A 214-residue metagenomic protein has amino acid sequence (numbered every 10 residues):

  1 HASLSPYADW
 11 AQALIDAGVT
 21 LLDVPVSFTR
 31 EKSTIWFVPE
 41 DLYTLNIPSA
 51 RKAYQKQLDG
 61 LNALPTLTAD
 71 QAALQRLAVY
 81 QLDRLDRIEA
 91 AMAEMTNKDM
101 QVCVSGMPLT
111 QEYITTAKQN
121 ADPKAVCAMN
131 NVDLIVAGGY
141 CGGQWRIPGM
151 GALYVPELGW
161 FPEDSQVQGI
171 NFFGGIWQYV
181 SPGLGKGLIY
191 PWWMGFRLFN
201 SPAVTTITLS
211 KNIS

Functional and structural regions predicted by a protein language model:
H1-A17, K32, Y43-L45, P148-M150 (+1 more regions): Active-site neighborhood of divalent metal-dependent phosphoester/pyrophosphate hydrolases
H1-A2, V102-G106, D133-V136: Active-site beta-strand/loop signature of hydrolases that rely on acidic residues for catalysis
H1-S3, V26-S27, D41-Y43, P108-L109 (+2 more regions): Catalytic metal-binding/acid-base residues of hydrolase active sites
D16-A17, R30-Q101, S105, Q111-E112 (+2 more regions): Binuclear metal-dependent hydrolase catalytic cores centered on His/Asp/Glu-rich metal-binding motifs
V19-T20, I35, D133, I176: Short, conserved active-site loop motifs that form the nucleotide-linked donor/cofactor pocket
L21, F37, G106, G139 (+1 more regions): Divalent metal-coordination and catalytic microenvironments
S27-T29, I170-F172, T206-S210: Short, well-ordered beta-strand micro-motif
L109-T205: Conserved beta-sheet core of the metallophosphoesterase superfamily
